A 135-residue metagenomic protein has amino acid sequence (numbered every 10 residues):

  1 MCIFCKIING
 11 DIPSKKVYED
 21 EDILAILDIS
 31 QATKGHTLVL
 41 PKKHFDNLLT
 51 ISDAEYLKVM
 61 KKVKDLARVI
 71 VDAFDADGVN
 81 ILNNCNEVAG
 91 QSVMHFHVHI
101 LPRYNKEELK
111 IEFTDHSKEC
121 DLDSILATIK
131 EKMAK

Functional and structural regions predicted by a protein language model:
M1-K135: HIT superfamily nucleotide-processing domains
